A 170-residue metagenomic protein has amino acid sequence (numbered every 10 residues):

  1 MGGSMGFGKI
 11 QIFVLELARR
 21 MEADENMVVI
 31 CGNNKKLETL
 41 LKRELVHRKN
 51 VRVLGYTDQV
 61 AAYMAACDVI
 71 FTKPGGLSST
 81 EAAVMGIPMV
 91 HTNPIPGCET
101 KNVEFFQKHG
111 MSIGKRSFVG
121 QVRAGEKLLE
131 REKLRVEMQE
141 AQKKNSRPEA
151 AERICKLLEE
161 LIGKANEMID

Functional and structural regions predicted by a protein language model:
M1, T72-K73, H91-N93, H109 (+1 more regions): Thr-Gly-centered strand-to-loop micro-motif
M1-A66: Donor-nucleotide binding loops and adjacent catalytic segments primarily of GT-B fold Leloir glycosyltransferases
V28, R52-L54, V69-F71, V90 (+1 more regions): Hydrophobic/aromatic beta-strand patches that form the interior of the parallel beta-sheet core in alpha/beta enzyme
A62-K101: A donor-sugar binding/catalytic signature common to diverse glycosyltransferases and related nucleotide-sugar
Q107-I113, S117-K133: C-terminal "capping" alpha-helix adjacent to the active site of nucleotide-linked donor transferases in cell-envelope
L134-P148: A short, well-ordered alpha-helix in the C-terminal region of glycosyltransferases
R147-D170: C-terminal alpha-helical cap of glycosyltransferases
